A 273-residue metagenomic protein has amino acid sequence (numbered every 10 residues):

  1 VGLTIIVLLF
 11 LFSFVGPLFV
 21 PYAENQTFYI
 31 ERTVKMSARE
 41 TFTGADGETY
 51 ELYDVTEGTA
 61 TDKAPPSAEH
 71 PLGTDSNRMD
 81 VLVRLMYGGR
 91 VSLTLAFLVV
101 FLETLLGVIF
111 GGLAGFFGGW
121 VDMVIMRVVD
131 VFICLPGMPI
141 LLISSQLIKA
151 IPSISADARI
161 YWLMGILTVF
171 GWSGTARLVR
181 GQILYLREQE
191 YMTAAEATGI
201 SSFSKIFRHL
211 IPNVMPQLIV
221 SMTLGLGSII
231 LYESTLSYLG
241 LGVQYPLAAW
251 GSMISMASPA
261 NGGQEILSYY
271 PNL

Functional and structural regions predicted by a protein language model:
V1-T104, V108, G242, P246-L247 (+1 more regions): Gly/Trp-centered helix-boundary motif
L11, V81, L85, G89 (+8 more regions): Hydrophobic alpha-helical elements at and bordering transmembrane segments of multi-pass membrane proteins
G16-E24, G115-G119, S144-S153, F170 (+4 more regions): Short helix-capping/hinge motifs at transmembrane helix termini and TM-loop junctions
P71, D75, S92, F97-L98 (+3 more regions): Generic hydrophobic transmembrane alpha-helix motif, especially the helices
T74-M79, F116-F117, A194-S204, R208-N213: Short helix-to-coil transition segments within interhelical loops that connect adjacent transmembrane helices
R90-L106, F203-T235: Transmembrane alpha-helices
P139-I143, L147, M164, T168 (+2 more regions): Non-cytoplasmic
